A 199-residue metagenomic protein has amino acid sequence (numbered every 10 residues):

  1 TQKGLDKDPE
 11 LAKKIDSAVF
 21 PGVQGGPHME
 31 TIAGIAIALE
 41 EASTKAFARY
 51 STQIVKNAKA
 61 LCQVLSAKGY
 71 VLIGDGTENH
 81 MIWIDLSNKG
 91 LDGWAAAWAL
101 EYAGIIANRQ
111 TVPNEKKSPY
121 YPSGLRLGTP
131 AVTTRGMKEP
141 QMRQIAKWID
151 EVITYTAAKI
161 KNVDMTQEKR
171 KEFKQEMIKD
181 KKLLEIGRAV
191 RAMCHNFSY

Functional and structural regions predicted by a protein language model:
T1-D92, I178: Active-site C-terminal subdomain of aminotransferase-like
T1-Q2, P21, I37, E41-T44 (+5 more regions): Short, well-ordered loop/turn and helix-capping segments at boundaries between secondary-structure elements and domains
V19, V23, P27, S51 (+4 more regions): Solvent-exposed, flexible loop/coil residues
T52, W98, R143: Short alpha-helical basic/polar micro-motif
K56, P119-Y199: PLP-dependent enzyme catalytic core of the Aspartate aminotransferase-like
A60, V64-K68, A95-A103, W148 (+1 more regions): Generic non-transmembrane alpha-helical segments
V71-E139: Conserved PLP-binding catalytic core of the aspartate aminotransferase-like
